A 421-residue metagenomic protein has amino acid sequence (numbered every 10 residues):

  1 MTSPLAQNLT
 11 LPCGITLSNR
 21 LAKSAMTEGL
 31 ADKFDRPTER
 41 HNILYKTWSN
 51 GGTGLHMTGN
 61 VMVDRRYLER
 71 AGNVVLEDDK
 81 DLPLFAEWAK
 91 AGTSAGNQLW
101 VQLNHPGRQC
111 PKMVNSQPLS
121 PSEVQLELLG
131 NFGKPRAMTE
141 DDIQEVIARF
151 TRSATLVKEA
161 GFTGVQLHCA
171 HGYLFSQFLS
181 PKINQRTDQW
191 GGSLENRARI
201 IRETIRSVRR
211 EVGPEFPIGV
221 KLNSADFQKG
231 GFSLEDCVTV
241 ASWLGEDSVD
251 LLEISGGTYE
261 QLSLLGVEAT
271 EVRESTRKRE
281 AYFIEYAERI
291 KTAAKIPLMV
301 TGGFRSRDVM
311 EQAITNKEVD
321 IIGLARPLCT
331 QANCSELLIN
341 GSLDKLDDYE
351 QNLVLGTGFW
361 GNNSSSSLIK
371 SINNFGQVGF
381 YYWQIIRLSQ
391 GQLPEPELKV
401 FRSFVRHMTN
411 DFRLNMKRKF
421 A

Functional and structural regions predicted by a protein language model:
M1-A421: Flavin-dependent oxidoreductase catalytic cores
